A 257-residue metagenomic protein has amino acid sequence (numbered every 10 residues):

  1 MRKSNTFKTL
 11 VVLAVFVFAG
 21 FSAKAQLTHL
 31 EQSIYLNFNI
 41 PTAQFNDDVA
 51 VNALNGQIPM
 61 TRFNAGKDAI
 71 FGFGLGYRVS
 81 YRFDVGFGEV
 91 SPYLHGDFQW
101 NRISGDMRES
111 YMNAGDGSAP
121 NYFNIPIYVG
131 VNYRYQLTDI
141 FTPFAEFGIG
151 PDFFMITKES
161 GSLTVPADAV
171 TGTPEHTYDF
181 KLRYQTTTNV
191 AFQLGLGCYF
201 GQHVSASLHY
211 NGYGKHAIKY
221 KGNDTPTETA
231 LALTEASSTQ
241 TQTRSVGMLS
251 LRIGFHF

Functional and structural regions predicted by a protein language model:
M1-L30: Cleavable N-terminal export/targeting peptides
A23-R82, G172, V246-F257: Short glycine/proline- and aromatic-enriched beta-strand/turn motifs that initiate or cap beta-hairpins
F38-T42, F71-A167, S238-F257: Gram-negative (and chloroplast) outer-membrane scaffold detector with strong preference for beta-barrel transmembrane
F45-V49, L182, T187, A191-F257: Predominantly the C-terminal beta-signal and adjacent terminal strand-loop region of outer-membrane beta-barrel
L54-P59, P166-P174, T227-L233: Surface-exposed loop/turn segments flanking beta-strands in extracellular/periplasmic regions
Q57-G66, Y111-P120, E175-R183, T234-T241: Extracellular loop and loop/strand-boundary signature of outer-membrane beta-barrel proteins
E146-F154, A167, T177-Q193: A contiguous pocket-lining binding segment that forms or flanks enzyme active sites
